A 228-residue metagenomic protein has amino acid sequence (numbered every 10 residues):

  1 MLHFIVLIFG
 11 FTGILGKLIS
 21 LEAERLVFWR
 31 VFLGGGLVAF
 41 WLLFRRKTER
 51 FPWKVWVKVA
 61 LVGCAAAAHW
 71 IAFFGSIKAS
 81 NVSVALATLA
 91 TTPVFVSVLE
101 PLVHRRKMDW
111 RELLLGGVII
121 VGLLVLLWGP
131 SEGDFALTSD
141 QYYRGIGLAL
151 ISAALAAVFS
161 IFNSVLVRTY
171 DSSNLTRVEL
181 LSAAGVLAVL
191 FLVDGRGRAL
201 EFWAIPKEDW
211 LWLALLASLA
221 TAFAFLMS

Functional and structural regions predicted by a protein language model:
M1-F28, G34, C64, A72 (+2 more regions): Glycine-/small-residue-enriched transmembrane alpha-helix faces in small-molecule transporters and effluxers
I5-G10, G34, V62-W70, T92-P93 (+4 more regions): Transmembrane alpha-helical core positions of polytopic small-molecule transporters
L7, L33-L37, T88-L102, G117-V118 (+2 more regions): Alpha-helical transmembrane segments of compact multi-pass small-molecule transporters, enriched in specific families
S20-F28, F51-W56, W128-A154, V193-L215: Juxtamembrane helix-entry segments on the extracytoplasmic side of multipass membrane proteins
R25-G36, F74-W110: Specific alpha-helical transmembrane segments that line the substrate/conduction pathway and gating interfaces
V38, L42, A60, C64 (+3 more regions): Hydrophobic transmembrane alpha-helices of multi-pass small-molecule transport proteins
F44-L89, V125, A217-S228: Specific transmembrane alpha-helical segments of multi-pass solute transporters/efflux pumps, especially DMT/EamA
A85-T91, F162-G185, A217-S228: Helix-helix packing/entry segments at the starts of transmembrane helices
